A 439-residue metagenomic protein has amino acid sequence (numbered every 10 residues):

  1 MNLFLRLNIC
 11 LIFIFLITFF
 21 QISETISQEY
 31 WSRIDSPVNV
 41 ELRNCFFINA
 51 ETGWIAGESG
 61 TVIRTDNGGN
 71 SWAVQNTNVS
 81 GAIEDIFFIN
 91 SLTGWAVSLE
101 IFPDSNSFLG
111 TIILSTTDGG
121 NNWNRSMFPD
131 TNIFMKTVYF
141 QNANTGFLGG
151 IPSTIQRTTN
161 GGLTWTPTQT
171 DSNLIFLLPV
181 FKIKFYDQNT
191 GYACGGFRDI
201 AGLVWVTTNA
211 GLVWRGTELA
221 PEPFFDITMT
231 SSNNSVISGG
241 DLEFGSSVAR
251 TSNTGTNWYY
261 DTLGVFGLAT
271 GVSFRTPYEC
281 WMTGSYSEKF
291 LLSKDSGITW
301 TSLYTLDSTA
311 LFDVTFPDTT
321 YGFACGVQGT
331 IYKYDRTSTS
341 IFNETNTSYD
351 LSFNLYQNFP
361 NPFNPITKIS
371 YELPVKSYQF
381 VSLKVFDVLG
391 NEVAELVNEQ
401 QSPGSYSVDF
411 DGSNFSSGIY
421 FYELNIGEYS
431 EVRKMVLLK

Functional and structural regions predicted by a protein language model:
N2-L11: Bacterial N-terminal signal peptides that target proteins for export
L3, T61, T154, T330 (+2 more regions): Short alpha-helical segments used as structural interaction elements across diverse proteins
C10-F19: Bacterial N-terminal signal peptides
F15, S27, I63-R64, N144 (+5 more regions): N-terminal non-cleavable signal-anchor helices
S27-I341: Residue-level hotspots at or immediately adjacent to binding/recognition sites across diverse folds
N346-F359, F363-K439: C-terminal outer-membrane/trafficking sorting elements
